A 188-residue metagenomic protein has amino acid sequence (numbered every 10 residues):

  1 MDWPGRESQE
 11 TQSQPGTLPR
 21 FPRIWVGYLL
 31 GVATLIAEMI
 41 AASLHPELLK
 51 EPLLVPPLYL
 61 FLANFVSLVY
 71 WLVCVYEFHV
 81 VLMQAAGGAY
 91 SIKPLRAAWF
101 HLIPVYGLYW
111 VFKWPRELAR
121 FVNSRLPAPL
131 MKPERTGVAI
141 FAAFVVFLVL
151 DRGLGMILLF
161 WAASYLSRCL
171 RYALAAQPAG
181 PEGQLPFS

Functional and structural regions predicted by a protein language model:
D2-E51, V66-L102, Y106-V146, L159-S188: Membrane-interface extramembranous regions at the lipid-water interface
P56-S67, R152-M156: Alpha-helical transmembrane segments of polytopic membrane proteins
F147-D151: Short, flexible beta-strand-to-coil junctions
